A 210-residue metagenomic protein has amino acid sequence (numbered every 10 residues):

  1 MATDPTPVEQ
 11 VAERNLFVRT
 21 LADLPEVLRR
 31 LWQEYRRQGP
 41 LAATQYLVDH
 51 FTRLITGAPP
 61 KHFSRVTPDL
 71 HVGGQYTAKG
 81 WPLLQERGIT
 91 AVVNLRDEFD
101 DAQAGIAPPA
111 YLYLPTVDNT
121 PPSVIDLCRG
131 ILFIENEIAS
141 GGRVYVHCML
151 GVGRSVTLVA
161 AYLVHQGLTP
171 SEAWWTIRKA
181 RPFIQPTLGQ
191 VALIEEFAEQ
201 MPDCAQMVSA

Functional and structural regions predicted by a protein language model:
M1-I55: Non-catalytic regulatory/accessory regions that flank a structured catalytic core
V11-E13, P40, P82, F133 (+1 more regions): Low-complexity, charged, repeat-rich alpha-helical/coil interaction segments
W32-Q33, F99, T157: Sequence-pattern detector for short linear motifs and compositional/periodic biases rather than a specific fold
I55-R143, A161-A198, P202: Cysteine-based protein phosphatase catalytic domain of the PTP/DSP
G141-A160: A phosphate-binding catalytic loop at a beta-strand-loop-alpha-helix junction that coordinates phosphoryl groups
D203-A210: PRPP-dependent phosphoribosyltransferase catalytic core
